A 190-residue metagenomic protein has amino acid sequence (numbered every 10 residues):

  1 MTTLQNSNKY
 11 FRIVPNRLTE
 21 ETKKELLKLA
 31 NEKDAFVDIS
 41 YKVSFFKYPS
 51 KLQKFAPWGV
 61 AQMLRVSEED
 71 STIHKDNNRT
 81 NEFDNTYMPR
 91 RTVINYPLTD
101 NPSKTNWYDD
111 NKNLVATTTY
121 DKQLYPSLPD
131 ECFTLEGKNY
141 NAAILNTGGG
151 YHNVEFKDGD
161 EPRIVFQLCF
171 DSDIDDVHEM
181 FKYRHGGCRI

Functional and structural regions predicted by a protein language model:
M1-F45, G159-I190: N-terminal auxiliary "cap/dimerization" subdomain that precedes the catalytic jelly-roll/cupin core of mononuclear
T2-Q5, K51-F55, N77-M88, C132-E136 (+1 more regions): A general structural signal for short secondary-structure junctions and capping/turn motifs
F11-I13, V60-R65, V93-N95, N141-I144 (+1 more regions): Ordered hydrophobic segments in well-structured contexts
K51-I73: A short glycine-rich, His/Asp/Glu-containing loop-to-beta-strand
R65-A143: Catalytic core of non-heme Fe(II) oxygenases with the double-stranded beta-helix
L114-I190: Catalytic core of Fe(II)/2-oxoglutarate
